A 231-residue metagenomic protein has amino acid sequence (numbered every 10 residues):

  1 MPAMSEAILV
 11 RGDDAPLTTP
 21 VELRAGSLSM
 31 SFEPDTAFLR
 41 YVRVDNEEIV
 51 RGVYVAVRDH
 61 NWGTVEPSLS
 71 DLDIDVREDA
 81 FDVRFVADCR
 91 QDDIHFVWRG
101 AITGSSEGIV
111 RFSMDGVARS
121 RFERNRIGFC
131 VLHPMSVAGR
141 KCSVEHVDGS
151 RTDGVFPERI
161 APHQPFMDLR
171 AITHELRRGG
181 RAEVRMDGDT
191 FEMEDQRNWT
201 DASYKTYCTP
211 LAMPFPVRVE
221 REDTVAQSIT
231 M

Functional and structural regions predicted by a protein language model:
P2, S105, V117-R119, D223-M231: Terminal accessory/anchoring regions of large secretory-pathway or extracellular enzymes
P2-V86, C142: Acidic-aromatic substrate-binding/catalytic surfaces of carbohydrate-active enzymes
V10-R11, R24, I49-Y54, N61 (+2 more regions): Beta-strand-rich recognition/accessory modules
P20, A25, L39, V97-R99 (+2 more regions): Hydrophobic residues on conserved beta-strands that form the core of alpha/beta folds
S27, M114, E222: Conserved, mostly hydrophobic/aromatic
M30-S31, V44-Y54, R90-V97, E123 (+4 more regions): Short, surface-exposed beta-strand/loop "edge" segments at domain boundaries and coil↔beta transitions
V57-R119, T190-P210: Extended, loop-rich substrate-binding clefts of extracytoplasmic carbohydrate-active enzymes
T103, E107-D189: Polysaccharide-binding surfaces and accessory modules of carbohydrate-active proteins
